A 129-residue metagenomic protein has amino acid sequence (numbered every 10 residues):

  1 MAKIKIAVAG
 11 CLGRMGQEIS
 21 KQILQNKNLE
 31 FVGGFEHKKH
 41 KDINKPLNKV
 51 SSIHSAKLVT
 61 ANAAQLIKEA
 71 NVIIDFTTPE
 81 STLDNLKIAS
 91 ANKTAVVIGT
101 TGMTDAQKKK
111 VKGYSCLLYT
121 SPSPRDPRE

Functional and structural regions predicted by a protein language model:
L12, S20: N-terminal Rossmann NAD(P)H-binding glycine-rich loop of SDR-like oxidoreductase domains
G16: N-terminal Rossmann-fold NAD(P) dinucleotide-binding loop
N26-V50: NAD(P)-binding Rossmann-fold cofactor-contacting core
S55-E69: Short acidic low-complexity segments
I73-I74: N-terminal Rossmann-like NAD(P) cofactor-binding module of classical short-chain dehydrogenase/reductase
I88-A106: ADP-ribose/adenylate-binding Rossmann-like module
T100-L118: Rossmann-fold NAD(P)-binding glycine/threonine-rich loop
Y119-E129: Single conserved hydrophobic/aromatic residue that forms the stacking wall/gate of nucleotide- or nucleobase-binding
